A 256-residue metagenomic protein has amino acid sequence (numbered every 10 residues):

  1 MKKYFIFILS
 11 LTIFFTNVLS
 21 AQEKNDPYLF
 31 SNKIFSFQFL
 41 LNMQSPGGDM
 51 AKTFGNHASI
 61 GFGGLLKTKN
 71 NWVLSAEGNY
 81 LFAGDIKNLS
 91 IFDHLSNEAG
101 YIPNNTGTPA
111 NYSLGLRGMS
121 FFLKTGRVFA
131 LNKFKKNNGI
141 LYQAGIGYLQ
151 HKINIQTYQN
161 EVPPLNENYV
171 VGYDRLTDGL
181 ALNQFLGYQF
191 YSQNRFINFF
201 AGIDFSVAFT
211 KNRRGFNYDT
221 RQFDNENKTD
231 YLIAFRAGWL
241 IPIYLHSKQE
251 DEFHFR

Functional and structural regions predicted by a protein language model:
Y4-F15: Sec-dependent N-terminal signal peptides
A21-V73, G238, P242, R256: Short glycine/proline- and aromatic-enriched beta-strand/turn motifs that initiate or cap beta-hairpins
Q22-I34, N70-N71, A130-G139, Y191-F199 (+1 more regions): Short loop/turn motifs that connect adjacent beta-strands in outer-membrane beta-barrel proteins
K33, N56-I60, G115-F121, N138 (+3 more regions): Residues that define the transmembrane beta-barrel architecture of outer-membrane proteins
F39, F62-L66, G78, L123-R127 (+4 more regions): Residues on the lipid-exposed face of transmembrane beta-strands in outer-membrane beta-barrel proteins
Q44-P46, L81-D85, V128-A130, G147-I153 (+3 more regions): Structural signature of outer-membrane beta-barrel domains
G48-T53, D85-G118, H151-G179, T210-A234: Extracellular/periplasm-exposed beta-strand and loop segments of Gram-negative cell-envelope proteins, dominated by
Q184, F190-R256: Predominantly the C-terminal beta-signal and adjacent terminal strand-loop region of outer-membrane beta-barrel
